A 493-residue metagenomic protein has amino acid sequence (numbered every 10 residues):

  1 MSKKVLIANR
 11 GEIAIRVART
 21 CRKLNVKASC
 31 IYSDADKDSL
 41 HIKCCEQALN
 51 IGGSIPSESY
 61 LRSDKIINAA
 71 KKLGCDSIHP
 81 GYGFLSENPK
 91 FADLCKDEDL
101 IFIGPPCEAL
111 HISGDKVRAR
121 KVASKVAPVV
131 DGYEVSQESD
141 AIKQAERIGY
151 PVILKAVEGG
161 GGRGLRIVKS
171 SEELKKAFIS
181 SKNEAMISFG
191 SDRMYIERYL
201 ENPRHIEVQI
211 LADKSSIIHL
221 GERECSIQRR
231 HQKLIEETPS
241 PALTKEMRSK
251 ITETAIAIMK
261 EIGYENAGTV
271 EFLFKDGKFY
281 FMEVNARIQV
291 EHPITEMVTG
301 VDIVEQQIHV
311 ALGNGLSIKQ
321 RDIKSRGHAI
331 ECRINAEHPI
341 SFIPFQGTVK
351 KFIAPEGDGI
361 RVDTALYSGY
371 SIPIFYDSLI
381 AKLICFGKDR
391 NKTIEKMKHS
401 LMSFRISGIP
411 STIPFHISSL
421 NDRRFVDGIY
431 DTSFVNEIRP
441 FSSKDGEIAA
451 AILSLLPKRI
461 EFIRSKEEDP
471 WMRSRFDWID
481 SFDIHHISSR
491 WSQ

Functional and structural regions predicted by a protein language model:
M1-V270, F274-Q289: N-terminal beta-alpha lobe that positions the nucleotide/phosphoryl donor in ATP/NTP-coupled carboxylate activation
A255, T295-E296, V301-Q493: Catalytic cores of soluble metabolic enzymes centered on carboxylation/carboxyl-transfer
H292: Shared catalytic-loop signature of beta/alpha-barrel
